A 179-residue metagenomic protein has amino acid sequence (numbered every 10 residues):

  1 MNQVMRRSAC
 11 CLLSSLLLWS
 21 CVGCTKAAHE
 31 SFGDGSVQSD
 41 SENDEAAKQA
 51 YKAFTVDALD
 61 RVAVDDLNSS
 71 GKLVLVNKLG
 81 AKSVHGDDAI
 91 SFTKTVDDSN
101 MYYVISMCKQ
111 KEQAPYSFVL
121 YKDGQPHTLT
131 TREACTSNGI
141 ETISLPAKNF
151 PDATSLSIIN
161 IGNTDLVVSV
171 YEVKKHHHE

Functional and structural regions predicted by a protein language model:
N2-L12: Bacterial N-terminal signal peptides that target proteins for export
W19-G23: C-terminal motif of bacterial Sec signal peptides marking the signal peptidase cleavage site
F32-K94, H177: Transition segment at domain starts
T93, Y103-K109: Short edge beta-strand/loop segments characteristic of extracellular beta-sandwich folds
N100-V104, P146-D165, V170-E172: Noncatalytic modules at the cell exterior or secretory-pathway interfaces, chiefly beta-strand-rich lectin/adhesion
M107-Y116, G162-L166: Extended, low-complexity, turn-rich repeat/linker tracts enriched in Gly/Pro/Ser/Thr and Asp/Glu that occur
E112-L129, V170-Y171: Short, surface-exposed beta-strand/strand-loop-strand elements in extracellular ectodomains
Y121-N149: An anionic, turn-rich surface loop/hairpin at beta-sheet edges that serves as a generic interaction/coordination patch
